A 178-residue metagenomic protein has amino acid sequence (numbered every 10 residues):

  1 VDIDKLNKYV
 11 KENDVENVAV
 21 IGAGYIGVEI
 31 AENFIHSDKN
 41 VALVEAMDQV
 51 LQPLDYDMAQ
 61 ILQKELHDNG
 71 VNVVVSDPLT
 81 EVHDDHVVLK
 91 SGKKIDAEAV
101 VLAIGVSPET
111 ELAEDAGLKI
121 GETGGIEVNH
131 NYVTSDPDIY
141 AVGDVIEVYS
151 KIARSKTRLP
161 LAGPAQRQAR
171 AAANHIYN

Functional and structural regions predicted by a protein language model:
V1-K11, H86-V88, K94-N174: FAD-site-proximal beta/loop scaffold in flavoenzymes
V1-S37, V128-H130: Glycine-rich dinucleotide-binding loop and its adjacent helix/turn
A23, L51, L161: Glycine- and other small-residue-rich loops at beta-strand/loop junctions that grip anionic moieties
H36-H130: A Rossmann-like FAD-binding core segment of flavoenzymes
Y177-N178: Short, intrinsically disordered, charge-balanced linker/junction segments flanking boundaries in proteins
